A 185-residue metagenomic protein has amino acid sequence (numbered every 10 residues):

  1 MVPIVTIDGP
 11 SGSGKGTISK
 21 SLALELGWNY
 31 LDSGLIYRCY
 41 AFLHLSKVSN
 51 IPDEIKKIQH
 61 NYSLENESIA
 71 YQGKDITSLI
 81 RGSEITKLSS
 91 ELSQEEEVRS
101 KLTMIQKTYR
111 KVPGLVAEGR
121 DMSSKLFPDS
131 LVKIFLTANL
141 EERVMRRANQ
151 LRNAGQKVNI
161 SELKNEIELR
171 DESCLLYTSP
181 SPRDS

Functional and structural regions predicted by a protein language model:
I7: Hydrophobic anchor at the beta1->P-loop junction of P-loop NTPases
P10: P-loop (Walker A) phosphate-binding loop of NTP-binding proteins
S13: ATP-binding Walker
G16: Walker A/P-loop
L35-G114, E141, M145, N153 (+1 more regions): ATP-dependent small-molecule kinase phosphotransfer cores that center on conserved nucleotide phosphate-binding segments
D129-A148: Conserved phosphate-donor/acceptor-positioning beta-strand/loop module used by diverse small-molecule
Y177-S185: Single conserved hydrophobic/aromatic residue that forms the stacking wall/gate of nucleotide- or nucleobase-binding
